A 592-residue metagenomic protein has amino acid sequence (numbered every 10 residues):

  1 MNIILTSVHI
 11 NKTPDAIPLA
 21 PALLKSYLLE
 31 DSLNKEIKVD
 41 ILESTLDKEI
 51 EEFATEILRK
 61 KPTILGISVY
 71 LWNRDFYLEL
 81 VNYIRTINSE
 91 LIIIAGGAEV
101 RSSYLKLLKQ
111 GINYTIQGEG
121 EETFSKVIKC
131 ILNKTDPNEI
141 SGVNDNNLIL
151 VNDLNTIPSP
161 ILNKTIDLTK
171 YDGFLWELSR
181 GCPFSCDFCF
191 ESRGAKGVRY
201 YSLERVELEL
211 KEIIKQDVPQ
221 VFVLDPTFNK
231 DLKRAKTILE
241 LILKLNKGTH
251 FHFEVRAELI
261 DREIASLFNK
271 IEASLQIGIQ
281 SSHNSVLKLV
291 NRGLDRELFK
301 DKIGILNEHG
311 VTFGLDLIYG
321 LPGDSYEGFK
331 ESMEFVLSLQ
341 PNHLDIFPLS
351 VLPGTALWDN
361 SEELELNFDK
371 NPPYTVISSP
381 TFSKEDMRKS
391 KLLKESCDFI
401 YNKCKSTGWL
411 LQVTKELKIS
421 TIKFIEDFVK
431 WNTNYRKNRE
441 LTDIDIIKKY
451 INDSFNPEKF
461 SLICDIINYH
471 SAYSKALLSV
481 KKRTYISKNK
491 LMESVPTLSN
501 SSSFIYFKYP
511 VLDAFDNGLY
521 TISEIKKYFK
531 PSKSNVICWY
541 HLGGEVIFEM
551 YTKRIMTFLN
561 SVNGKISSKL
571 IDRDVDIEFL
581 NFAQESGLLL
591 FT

Functional and structural regions predicted by a protein language model:
M1-Q216: Acidic, low-complexity intrinsically disordered segments
N2-N11, L24, S361-S487: C-terminal accessory regions of radical SAM enzymes
I3, I64, I92, E207 (+4 more regions): Conserved C-terminal portion of the radical SAM core fold that forms the substrate/S-adenosylmethionine-binding
P21-K25, L78-V81, I128, L210 (+5 more regions): Generic structural signal for well-ordered alpha-helices, preferentially at hydrophobic/aromatic core positions
K106-T123, F268-L275, V336-H343: Structural recognition of alpha->loop->beta junctions
P158-F313, Y319: Radical SAM [4Fe-4S] cluster-binding motif and immediate context
Y435-E545: Hydrophobic packing positions characteristic of elongated beta-solenoid/beta-helix-type spike/fiber shafts
L462-V480, G544-T592: Long, charge-rich, low-complexity alpha-helical segments
